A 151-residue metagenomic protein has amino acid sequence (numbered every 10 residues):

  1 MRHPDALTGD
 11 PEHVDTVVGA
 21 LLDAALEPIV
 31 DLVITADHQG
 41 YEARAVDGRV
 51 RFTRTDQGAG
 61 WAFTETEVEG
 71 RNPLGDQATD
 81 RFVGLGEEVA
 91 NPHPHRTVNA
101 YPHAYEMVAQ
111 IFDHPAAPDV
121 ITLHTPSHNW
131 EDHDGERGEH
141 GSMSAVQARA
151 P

Functional and structural regions predicted by a protein language model:
M1-P151: Active-site neighborhoods of enzymes that stabilize oxyanions during catalysis
